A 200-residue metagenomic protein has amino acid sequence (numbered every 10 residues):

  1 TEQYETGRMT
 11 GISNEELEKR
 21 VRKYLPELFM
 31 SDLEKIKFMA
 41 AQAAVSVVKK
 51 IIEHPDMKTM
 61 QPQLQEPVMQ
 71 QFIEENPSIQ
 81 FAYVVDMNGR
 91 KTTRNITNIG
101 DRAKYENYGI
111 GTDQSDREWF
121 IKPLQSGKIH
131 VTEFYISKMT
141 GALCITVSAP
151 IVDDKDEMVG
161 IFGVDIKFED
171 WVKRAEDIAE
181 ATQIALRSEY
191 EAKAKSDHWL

Functional and structural regions predicted by a protein language model:
E2-Q3, F168: A short, acidic, flexible beta-alpha connecting loop/helix-capping segment that sits on the rim of active
Q3-T93, A181-L200: Intrinsically disordered, low-complexity terminal regulatory regions
I51-M57, Q63-L64, R102-A103, R117-P123 (+1 more regions): N-terminal start-of-chain detector that recognizes signal peptides and the immediate post-cleavage beginning
E75-Q125: Extracellular/periplasmic ligand-sensing ectodomains of membrane signal-transduction proteins
N98-I99, D177-A179: Short, glycine/charged-enriched secondary-structure capping and boundary segments
N107-R174, E180-A181: Sensory/regulatory domains in signal-transduction proteins
